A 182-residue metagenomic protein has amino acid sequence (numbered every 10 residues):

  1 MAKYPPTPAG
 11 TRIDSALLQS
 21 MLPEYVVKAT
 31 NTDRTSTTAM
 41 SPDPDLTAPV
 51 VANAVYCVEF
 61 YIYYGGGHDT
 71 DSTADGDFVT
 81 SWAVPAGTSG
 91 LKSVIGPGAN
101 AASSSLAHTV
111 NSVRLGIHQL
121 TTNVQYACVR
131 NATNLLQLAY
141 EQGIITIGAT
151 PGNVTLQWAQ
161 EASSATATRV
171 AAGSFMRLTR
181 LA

Functional and structural regions predicted by a protein language model:
M1-L17, A182: Short, intrinsically disordered N-terminal pre-domain segments
L18-A182: Surface-exposed molecular-recognition determinants
